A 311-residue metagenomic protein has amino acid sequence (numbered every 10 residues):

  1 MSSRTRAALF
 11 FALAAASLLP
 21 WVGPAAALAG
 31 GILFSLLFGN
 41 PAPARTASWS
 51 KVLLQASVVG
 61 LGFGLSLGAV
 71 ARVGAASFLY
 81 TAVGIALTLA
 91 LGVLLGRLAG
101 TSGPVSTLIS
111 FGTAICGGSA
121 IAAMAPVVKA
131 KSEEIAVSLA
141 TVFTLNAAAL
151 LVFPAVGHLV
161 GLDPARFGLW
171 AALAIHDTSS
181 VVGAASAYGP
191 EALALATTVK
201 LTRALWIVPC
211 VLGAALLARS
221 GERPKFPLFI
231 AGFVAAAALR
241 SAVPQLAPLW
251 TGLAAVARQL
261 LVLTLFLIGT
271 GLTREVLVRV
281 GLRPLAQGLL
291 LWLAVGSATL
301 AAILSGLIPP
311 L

Functional and structural regions predicted by a protein language model:
M1-V52, S57-A69, P209-Q259, L263-G281 (+3 more regions): Structural signature of multi-pass alpha-helical membrane transport proteins
S17-I32, K51-L53, G74-L87, S110-T113 (+4 more regions): Structural signature of hydrophobic alpha-helical transmembrane segments
F38-P43, R72-Y80, P104-L108, V137-S138 (+4 more regions): Short alpha-helical transmembrane interface motifs in multi-pass membrane proteins
A47-W49, L53-G103, A125-T141, G281: Helix-loop-helix hairpins and the membrane-proximal interhelical loops of multi-pass alpha-helical transport proteins
L67-A76, A155-R166, S186-L195, A301-L311: Helix-coil boundary and interhelical linker segments in multi-pass alpha-helical membrane proteins
L79-T113, T144-G161, L263, V278-L311: Transmembrane alpha-helices that form the ion-translocation and gating core of multi-pass ion transport proteins
G103-A148, R166-G189, V256: Alpha-helical membrane segments and immediately flanking helix-loop junctions that form or couple to the substrate/ion
S138-F153, L173-V182, T198-C210, W292-V295: Membrane-embedded alpha-helical segments of transport systems, primarily multispan ion/solute transporters
